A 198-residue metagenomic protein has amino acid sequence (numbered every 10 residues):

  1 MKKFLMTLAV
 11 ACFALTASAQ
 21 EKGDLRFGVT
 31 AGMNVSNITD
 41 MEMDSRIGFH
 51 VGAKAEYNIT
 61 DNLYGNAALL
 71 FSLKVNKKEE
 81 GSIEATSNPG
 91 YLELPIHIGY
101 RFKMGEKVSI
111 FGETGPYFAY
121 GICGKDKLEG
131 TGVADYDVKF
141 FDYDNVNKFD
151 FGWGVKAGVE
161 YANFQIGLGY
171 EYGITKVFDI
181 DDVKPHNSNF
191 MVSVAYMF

Functional and structural regions predicted by a protein language model:
M1-T30, V194-F198: Bacterial Sec-dependent N-terminal signal peptides
K22, T60, K103-K107, A162-F164: Outer-membrane beta-barrel channels and translocator barrels
V29-M33, F49-Y57, L69-F71, L94-Y100 (+4 more regions): Residues on the lipid-exposed face of transmembrane beta-strands in outer-membrane beta-barrel proteins
N34-I38, S72-N76, Y117-C123, E171-T175: Structural signature of outer-membrane beta-barrel domains
N34-K54, N145, F178: Surface-exposed strand-loop-strand hairpins of Gram-negative outer-membrane beta-barrel proteins
T39-R46, K77-E84, G124-A134, F178-K184: Outer-membrane beta-barrel translocator domains and adjoining extracellular loop/strand segments of Gram-negative
N66-E79, E84-P89, D142-D144, D150-F198: Predominantly the C-terminal beta-signal and adjacent terminal strand-loop region of outer-membrane beta-barrel
K78, I83-T114: Helix-adjacent hinge/juxtasegments
